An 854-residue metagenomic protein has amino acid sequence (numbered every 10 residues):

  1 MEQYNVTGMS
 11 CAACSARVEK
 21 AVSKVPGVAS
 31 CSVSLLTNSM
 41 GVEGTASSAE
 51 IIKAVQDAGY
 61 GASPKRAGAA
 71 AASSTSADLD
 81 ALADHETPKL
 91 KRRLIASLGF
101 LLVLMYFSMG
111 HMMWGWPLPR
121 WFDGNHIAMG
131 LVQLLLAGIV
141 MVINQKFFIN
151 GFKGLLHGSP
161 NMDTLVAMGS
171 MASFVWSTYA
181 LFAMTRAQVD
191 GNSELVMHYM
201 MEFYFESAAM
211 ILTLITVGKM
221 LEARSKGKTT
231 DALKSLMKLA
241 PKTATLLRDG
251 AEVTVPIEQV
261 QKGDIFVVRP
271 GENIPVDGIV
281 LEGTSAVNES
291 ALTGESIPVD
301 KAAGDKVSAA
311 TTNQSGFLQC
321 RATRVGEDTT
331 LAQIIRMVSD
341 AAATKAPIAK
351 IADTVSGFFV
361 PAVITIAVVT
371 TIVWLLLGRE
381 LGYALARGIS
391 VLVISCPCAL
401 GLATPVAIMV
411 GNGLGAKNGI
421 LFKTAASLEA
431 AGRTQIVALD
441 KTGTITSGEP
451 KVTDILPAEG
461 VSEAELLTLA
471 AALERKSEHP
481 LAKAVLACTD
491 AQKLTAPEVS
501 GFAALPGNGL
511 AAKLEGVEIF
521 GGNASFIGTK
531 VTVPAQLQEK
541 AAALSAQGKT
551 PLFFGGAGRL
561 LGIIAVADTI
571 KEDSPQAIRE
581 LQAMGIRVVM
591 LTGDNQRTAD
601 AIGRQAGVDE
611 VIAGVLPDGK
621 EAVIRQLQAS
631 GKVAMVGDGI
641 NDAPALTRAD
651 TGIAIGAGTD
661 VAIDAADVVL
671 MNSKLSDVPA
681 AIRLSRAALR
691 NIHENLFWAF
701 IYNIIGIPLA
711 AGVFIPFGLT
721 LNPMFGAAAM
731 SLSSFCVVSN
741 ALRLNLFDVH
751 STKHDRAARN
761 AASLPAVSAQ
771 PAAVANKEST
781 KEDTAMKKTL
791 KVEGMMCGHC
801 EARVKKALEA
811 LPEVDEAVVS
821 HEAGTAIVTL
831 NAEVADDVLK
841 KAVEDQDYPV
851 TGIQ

Functional and structural regions predicted by a protein language model:
M1-A128, K153, K226, S235 (+4 more regions): Flexible metal-binding regulatory segments at protein termini and peripheral loops
A16, P270, T434, L514-G516 (+3 more regions): Conserved ATP-binding TGD loop and adjacent catalytic N/P-domain core of P-type ATPases
P26-E43, S48, E202-F203, K234-D328 (+2 more regions): Conserved cytosolic catalytic loops of P-type ATPases
T87-T243, T354, P723: Transmembrane helix-loop-helix hairpins at the membrane interface
R92, T311, G432-E478, N508-V589 (+2 more regions): ATP-driven catalytic headpiece of P-type ATPases
M113-I127, L156, V175, L414 (+7 more regions): Membrane-embedded alpha-helical bundles of multi-pass transporters
M184-Q188, S193-E194, A209-P270, K301 (+6 more regions): Juxtamembrane coupling segments of multi-pass membrane pumps/enzymes
L292, I351, A386, A399-L473 (+5 more regions): Conserved catalytic phosphorylation-site environment of P-type ATPases
